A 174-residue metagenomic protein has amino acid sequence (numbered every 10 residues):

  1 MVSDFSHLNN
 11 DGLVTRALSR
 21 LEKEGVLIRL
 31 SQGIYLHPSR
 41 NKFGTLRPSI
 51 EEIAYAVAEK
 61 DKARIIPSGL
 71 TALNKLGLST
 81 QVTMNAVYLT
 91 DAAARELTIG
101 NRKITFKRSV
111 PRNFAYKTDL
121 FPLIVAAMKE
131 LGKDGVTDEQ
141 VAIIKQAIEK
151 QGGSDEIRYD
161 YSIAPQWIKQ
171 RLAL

Functional and structural regions predicted by a protein language model:
M1-V57: Short beta-edge/loop segments at beta->alpha junctions of small alpha/beta modules that act as binding/recognition
V14, S68-G69, L120: Amphipathic alpha-helical interface surfaces
V26, T80, E149-G152: Short alpha-helix boundary/capping elements
S31-G33, A63-I99: Short gly/ser-rich loop at a beta-strand->alpha-helix junction or flexible surface loop bordering the NTP-binding
V57, L76, A127-L131: Generic structural signal for hydrophobic core residues of well-folded globular domains
K60: Basic nucleic-acid-binding interfaces
T98-R108: A short, charged helix-loop
R108-L174: Hydrophobic alpha-helical interaction segments
